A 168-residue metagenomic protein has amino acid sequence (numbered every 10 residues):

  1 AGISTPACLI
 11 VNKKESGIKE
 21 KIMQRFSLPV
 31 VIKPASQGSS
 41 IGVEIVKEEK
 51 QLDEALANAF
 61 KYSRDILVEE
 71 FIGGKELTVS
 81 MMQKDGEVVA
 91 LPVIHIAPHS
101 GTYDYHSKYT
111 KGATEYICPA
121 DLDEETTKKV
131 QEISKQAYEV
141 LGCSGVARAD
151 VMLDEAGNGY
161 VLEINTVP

Functional and structural regions predicted by a protein language model:
A1-G74, Q131: Active-site nucleotide/adenylate-binding loops and adjacent lid/helix of ATP-dependent enzymes
G2-I3, D123-P168: ATP-dependent carboxylate activation and anion-phosphoryl transfer catalytic cores that bind Mg-ATP to form
K13, I96-P98, V167-P168: A short acidic/small-residue loop/turn micro-motif
R25-P29, E76-T78, R148, V161: Broad gene-expression machinery/nucleic-acid interaction feature
K47-E132, L153-Y160: Phosphate-binding site of ATP-dependent enzymes
